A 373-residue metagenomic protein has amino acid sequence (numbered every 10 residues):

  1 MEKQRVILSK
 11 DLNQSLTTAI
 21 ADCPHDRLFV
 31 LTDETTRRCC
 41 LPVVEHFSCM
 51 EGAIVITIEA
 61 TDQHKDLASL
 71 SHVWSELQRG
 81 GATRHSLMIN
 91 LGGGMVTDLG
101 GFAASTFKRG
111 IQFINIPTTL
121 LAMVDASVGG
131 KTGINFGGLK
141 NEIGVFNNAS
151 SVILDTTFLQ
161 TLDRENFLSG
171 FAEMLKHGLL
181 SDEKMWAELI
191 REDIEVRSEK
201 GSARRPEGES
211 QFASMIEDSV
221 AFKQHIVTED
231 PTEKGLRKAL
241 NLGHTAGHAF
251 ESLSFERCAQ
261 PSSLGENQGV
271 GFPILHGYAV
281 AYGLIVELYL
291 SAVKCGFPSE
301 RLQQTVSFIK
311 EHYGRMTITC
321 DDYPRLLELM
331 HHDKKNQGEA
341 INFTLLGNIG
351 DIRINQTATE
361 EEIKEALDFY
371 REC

Functional and structural regions predicted by a protein language model:
M1-L87: ATP/NTP phosphate-donor binding region
D22, G81-T83, T106-F107, N135-F136 (+3 more regions): Solvent-exposed alpha-helices and their adjacent loops that cap or buttress functional pockets in soluble metabolic
R79-A82, N148-S151, T157-R164, A172-K184 (+9 more regions): Generic secondary-structure signature for well-ordered alpha-helical cores
M95-F102, M123, H248-A249: Short glycine/serine/threonine-rich phosphate/pyrophosphate-binding segments that cradle anionic phosphate groups
F102-E192: A glycine/threonine-rich phosphate-anchoring loop and its flanking beta-alpha core in nucleotide/phosphate-binding
A172-M174, G296-C373: C-terminal charged capping/lid subdomain of soluble metabolic enzymes
E192, R197, E207-P324: Active-site segments that bind and position negatively charged phosphate/pyrophosphate groups
